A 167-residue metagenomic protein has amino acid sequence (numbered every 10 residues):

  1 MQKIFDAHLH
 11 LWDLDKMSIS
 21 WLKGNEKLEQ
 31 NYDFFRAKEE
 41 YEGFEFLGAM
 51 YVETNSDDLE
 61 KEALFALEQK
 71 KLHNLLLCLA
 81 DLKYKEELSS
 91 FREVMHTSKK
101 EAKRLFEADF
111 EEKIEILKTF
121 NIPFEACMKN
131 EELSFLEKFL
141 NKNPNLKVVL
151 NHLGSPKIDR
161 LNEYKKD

Functional and structural regions predicted by a protein language model:
M1-E68: An N-terminally biased module of ancient metal coordination in phosphate/nucleic-acid-related enzymes
I4, A49, L75-C78, F124 (+1 more regions): Hydrophobic/aromatic residues located in beta-strands of well-ordered beta-sheets within soluble catalytic
N25-E29, K61, A102-D109, N162-K166: Alpha-helix N-cap and loop-to-helix initiation/capping positions
Q30-K38, L133-L136, L161-D167: Alpha-helical scaffolding within the catalytic cores of extracellular/periplasmic polymer-degrading hydrolases
D57-E131, K138-N141, G154-S155: Active-site gating/metal-coordination segments in enzymes
P144, V148-D167: Histidine/lysine/aspartate-rich catalytic loop segments that bind and position anionic ligands
